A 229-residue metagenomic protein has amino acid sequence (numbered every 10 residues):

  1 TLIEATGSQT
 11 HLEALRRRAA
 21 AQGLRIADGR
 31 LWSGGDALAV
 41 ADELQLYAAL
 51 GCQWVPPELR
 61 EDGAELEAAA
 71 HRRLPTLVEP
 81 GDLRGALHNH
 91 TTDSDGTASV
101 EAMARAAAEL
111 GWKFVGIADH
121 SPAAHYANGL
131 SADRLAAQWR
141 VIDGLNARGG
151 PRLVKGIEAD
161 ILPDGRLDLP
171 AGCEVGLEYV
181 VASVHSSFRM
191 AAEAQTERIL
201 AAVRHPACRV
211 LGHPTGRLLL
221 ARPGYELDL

Functional and structural regions predicted by a protein language model:
T1-E79: Acidic, metal-coordinating catalytic segment for phosphate/diphosphate chemistry, firing primarily on the Nudix
I3, A127-G129, G165-D168: Short acidic, glycine/serine/threonine-rich loops at helix termini
L31-W32, A37-L38, G172-G176, F188-R189 (+2 more regions): Hydrophobic/basic alpha-helical segments enriched in Actinobacteria
E65-L162, S187-R189, E193, V210 (+1 more regions): An N-terminally biased module of ancient metal coordination in phosphate/nucleic-acid-related enzymes
A108-E109, L169-L177, A201-A207: Acidic (Asp/Glu)-rich catalytic clusters
A136-W139, R166-V181: Short, electropositive alpha-helical surface patch
P163-C173, I199-L200, R222-L227: Distinct, well-ordered alpha-helical segments
